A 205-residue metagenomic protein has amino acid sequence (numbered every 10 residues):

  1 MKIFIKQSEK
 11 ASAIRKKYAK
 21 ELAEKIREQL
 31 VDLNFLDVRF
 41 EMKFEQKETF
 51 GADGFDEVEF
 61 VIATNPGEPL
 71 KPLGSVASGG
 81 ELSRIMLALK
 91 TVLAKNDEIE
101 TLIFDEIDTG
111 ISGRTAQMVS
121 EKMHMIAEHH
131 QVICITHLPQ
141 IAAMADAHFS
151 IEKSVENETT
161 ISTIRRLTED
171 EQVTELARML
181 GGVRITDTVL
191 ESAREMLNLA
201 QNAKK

Functional and structural regions predicted by a protein language model:
M1-E48: Charged, surface-exposed helical/loop "interaction arms" that form contiguous linear patches used for dimerization
V31-L33, E48-D53, G74-A77, V92 (+4 more regions): Replace "in large, NTP-powered and nucleic-acid-processing enzymes" with "in large, NTP-powered factors and other
M42-Q46, I62-P66, L89-T91, K153 (+1 more regions): Flexible glycine-/small-residue-rich
V58, R114-K205: C-terminal lobe/lid and adjacent interdomain/linker elements of RecA-like ASCE P-loop ATPase modules
E59, T64-G67, G80-L102: GG-anchored amphipathic helix commonly corresponding to the ABC/SMC/Rad50 NBD signature/C-loop
N96-D97, T109-Q117: Conserved D-loop-proximal element of ABC-family nucleotide-binding domains
D105-E106: Walker B catalytic acidic pair
